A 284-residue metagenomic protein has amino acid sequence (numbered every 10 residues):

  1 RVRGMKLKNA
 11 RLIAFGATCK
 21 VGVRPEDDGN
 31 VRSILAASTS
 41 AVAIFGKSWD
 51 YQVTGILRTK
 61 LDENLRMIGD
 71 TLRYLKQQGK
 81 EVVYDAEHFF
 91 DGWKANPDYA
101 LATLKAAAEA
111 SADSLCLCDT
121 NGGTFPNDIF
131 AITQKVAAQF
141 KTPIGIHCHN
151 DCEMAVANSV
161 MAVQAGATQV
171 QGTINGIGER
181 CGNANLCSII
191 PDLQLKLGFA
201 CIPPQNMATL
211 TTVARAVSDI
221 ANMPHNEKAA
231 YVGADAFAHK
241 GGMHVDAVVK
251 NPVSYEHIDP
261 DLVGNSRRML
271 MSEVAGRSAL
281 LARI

Functional and structural regions predicted by a protein language model:
R1-L7, K20-I144, S159-A167: Alpha/beta enzyme core
R1-R24, R268-M271, A275, L281: N-terminal capping/small domains of soluble enzymes
M5, N9, A37, F45 (+8 more regions): Change "in soluble alpha/beta enzymes" to "in soluble alpha/beta proteins
K20, L61, F90-W93, G122-P126 (+4 more regions): Hydrophobic alpha-helical scaffolding
G46-S48, A165-G182: Glycine-rich phosphate-binding active-site loops on the catalytic face of alpha/beta enzymes
I129, C181-S188: Histidine/acidic-residue-rich catalytic or RNA/ligand-binding cores of hydrolases and nuclease-related proteins
H147-I174: Small-aliphatic-rich amphipathic alpha-helix that forms the alpha element of a beta-alpha
P191, L197-R283: A mid-to-C-terminal "edge-of-domain" accessory segment
